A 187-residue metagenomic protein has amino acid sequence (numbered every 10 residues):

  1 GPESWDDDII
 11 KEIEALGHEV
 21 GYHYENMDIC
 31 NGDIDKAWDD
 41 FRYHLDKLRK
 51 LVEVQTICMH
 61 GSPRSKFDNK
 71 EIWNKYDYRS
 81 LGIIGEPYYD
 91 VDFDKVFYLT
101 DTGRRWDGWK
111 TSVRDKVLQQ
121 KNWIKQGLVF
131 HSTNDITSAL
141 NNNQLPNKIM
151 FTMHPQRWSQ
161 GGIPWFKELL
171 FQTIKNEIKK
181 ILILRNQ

Functional and structural regions predicted by a protein language model:
P2-E12: Alpha-helical scaffolding within the catalytic cores of extracellular/periplasmic polymer-degrading hydrolases
S4, A15, M27, I34-Q187: Terminal accessory/targeting
